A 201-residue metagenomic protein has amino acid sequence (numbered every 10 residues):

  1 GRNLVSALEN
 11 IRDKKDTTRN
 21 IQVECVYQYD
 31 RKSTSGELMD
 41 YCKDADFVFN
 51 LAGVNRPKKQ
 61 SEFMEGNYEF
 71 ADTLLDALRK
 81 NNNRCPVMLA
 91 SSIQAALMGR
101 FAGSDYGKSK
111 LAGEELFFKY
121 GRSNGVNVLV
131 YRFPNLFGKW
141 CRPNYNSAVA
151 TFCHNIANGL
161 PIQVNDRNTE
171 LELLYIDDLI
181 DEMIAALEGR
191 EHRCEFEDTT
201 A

Functional and structural regions predicted by a protein language model:
G1-P57: N-terminal Rossmann/SDR dinucleotide-binding element
S33-T73, A77-N81, Q94-F101: NAD(P)H-binding glycine-rich loop region in Rossmannoid oxidoreductase-like domains and their noncatalytic homologs
M64-Y68, G103-L111, R142-N146, L173: Short-chain dehydrogenase/reductase
D72-E114, G121-N124, V128-Y131: Conserved Rossmann-fold NAD(P)-dependent oxidoreductase catalytic core, especially the SDR/UDP-sugar
G103, P134-N144, D166-L174, E197-T200: Glycine-rich "substrate-gating" loop/helix at the edge of Rossmann-like oxidoreductase active sites
E115-W140, H154, L160-T169: Conserved beta-loop-beta element that borders a ligand/cofactor-binding pocket
T151-L174, A186, E191-D198: A conserved pocket-lining segment of Rossmann-fold NAD(P)-dependent short-chain dehydrogenase/reductase
